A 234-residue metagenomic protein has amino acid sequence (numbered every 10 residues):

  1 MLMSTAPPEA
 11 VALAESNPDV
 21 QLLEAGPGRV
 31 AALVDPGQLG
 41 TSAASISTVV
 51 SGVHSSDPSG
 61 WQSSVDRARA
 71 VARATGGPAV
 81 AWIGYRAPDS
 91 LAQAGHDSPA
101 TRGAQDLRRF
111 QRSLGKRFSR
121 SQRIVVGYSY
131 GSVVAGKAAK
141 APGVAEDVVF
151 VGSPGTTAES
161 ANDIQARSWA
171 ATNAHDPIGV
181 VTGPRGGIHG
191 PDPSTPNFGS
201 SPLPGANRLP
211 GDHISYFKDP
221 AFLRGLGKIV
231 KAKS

Functional and structural regions predicted by a protein language model:
M1-S63, K228-S234: Flexible, membrane-associating and regulatory peripheral segments of lipid-active enzymes
T5-A6, V125-V126, G186-I188: Short low-complexity stretches enriched in small and charged residues
G40-T41, V53-R109, S113-S121, A141-S234: Lipolytic serine-hydrolase domain surface
S47-V49, A81, V126: Soluble periplasmic/extracytoplasmic beta-strand elements of cell-envelope proteins
V50, G127-Y128, V151-G152: Short His-Asn-centered micro-motif
V126-A135: Gly/Ala-rich beta-loop-alpha elbow adjacent to hydrolase catalytic centers
